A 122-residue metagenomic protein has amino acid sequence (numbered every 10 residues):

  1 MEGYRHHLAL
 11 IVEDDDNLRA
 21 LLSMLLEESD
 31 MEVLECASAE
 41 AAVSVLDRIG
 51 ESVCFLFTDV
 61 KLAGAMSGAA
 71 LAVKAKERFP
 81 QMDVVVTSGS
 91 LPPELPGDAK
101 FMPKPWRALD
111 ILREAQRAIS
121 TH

Functional and structural regions predicted by a protein language model:
M1-L10, D16, S23, S52 (+4 more regions): Non-catalytic signal-transmission and effector/linker regions of two-component phosphorelay proteins
D16-L34: Two-component/phosphorelay signaling modules centered on CheY-like receiver
E35-F55: Acidic, metal-coordinating helix/loop segments flanking the phosphotransfer/catalytic sites of two-component signaling
S38, M66-L71: Acidic catalytic/metal-coordinating carboxylates
A42, A70-L71, I111: Short alpha-helical interaction/output segments
D59-V60: Active-site residues of response regulator receiver
A69-Q81: Short amphipathic alpha-helix used as the core "switch/output" element in two-component signaling
